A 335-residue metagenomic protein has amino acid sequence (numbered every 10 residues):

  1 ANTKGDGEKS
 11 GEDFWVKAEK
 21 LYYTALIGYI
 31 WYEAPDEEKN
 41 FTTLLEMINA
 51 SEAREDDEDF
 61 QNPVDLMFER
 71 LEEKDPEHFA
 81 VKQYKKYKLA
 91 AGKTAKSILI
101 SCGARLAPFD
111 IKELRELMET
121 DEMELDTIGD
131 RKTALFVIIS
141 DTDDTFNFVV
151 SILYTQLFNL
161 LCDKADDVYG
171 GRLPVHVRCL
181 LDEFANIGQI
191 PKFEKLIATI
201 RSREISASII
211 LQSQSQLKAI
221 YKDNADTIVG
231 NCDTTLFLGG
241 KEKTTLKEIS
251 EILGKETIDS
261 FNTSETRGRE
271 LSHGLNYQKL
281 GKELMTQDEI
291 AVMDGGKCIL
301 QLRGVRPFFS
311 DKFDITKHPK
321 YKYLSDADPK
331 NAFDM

Functional and structural regions predicted by a protein language model:
A1-I205, I220, G230, K279-E283 (+2 more regions): P-loop NTPase motor domains
I197-I299: Conserved ATP-driven motor cores of ASCE-family P-loop NTPases powering translocation/secretion/packaging/pilus
